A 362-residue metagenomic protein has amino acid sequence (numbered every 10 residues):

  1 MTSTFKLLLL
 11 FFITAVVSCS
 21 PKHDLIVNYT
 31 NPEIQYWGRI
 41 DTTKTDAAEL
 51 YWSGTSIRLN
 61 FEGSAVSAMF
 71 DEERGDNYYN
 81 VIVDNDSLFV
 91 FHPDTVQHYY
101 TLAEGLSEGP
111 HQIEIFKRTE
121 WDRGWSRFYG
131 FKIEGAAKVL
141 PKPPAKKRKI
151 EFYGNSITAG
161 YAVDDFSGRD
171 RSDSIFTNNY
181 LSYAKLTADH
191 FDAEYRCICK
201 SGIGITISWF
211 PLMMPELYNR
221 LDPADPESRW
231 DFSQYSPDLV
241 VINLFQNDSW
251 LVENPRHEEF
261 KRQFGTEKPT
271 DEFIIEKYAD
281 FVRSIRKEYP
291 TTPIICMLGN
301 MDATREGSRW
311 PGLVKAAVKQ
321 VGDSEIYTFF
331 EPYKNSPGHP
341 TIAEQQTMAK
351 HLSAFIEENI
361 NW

Functional and structural regions predicted by a protein language model:
M1-V27: Bacterial Sec-dependent N-terminal signal peptides
C19-Y153, T158-F176: N-terminal secretory targeting modules
W37, L181, L221-F232, Y278-S284 (+1 more regions): Alpha-helical scaffolding within the catalytic cores of extracellular/periplasmic polymer-degrading hydrolases
W121-W125, V163, R169-E267, D302-S308 (+3 more regions): Conserved SGNH/GDSL esterase-like catalytic core that processes O-acyl groups on lipids and polysaccharides
K149-Y153, T158, Y195-C199, D238-N243 (+2 more regions): Structural recognition of the beta-strand scaffold that forms the well-ordered cores of secreted hydrolase catalytic
A184-E194, F281-P293, Q320-S324: A structural motif corresponding to the C-terminal end of an alpha-helix and its immediate exit/capping segment
N243-D248, F281-G312: Active-site segments of SGNH/GDSL-like serine hydrolases that catalyze O-acetyl group transfer/hydrolysis on lipids
P337-W362: Histidine-centered active-site loop/cap adjacent to the catalytic His in serine esterases/O-acetyl transfer systems
